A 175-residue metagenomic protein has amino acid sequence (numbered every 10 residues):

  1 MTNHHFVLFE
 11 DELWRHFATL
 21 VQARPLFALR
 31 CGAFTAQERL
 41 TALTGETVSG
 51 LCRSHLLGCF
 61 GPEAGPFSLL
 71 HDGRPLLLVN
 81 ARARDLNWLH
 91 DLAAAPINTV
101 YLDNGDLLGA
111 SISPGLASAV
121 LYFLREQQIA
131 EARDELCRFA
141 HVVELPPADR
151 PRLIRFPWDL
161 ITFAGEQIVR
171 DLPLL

Functional and structural regions predicted by a protein language model:
M1-L175: Terminal amphipathic alpha-helical/low-complexity segments used for targeting or macromolecular assembly
